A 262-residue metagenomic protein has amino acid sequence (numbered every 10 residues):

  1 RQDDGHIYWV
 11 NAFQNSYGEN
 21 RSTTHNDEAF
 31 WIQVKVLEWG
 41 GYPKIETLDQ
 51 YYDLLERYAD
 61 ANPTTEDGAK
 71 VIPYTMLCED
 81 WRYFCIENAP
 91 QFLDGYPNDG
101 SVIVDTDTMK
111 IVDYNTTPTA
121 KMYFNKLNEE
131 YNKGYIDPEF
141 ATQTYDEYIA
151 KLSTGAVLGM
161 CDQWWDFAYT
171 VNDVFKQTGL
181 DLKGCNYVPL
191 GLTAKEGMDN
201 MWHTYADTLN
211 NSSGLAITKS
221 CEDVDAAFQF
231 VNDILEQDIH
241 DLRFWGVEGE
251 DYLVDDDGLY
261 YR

Functional and structural regions predicted by a protein language model:
R1-R262: Extracytoplasmic/secretory soluble proteins
